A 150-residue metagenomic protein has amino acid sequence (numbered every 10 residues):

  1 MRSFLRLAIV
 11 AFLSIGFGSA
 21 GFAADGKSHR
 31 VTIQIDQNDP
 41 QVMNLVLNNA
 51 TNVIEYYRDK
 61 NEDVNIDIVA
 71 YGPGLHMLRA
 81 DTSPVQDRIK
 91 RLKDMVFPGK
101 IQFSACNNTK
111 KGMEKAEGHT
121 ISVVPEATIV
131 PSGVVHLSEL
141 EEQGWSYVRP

Functional and structural regions predicted by a protein language model:
M1, G21-F22: Polar low-complexity intrinsically disordered regions
M1-I9: Bacterial N-terminal signal peptides that target proteins for export
A8-G18: Bacterial N-terminal signal peptides
F22-P150: Secreted/extracellular ectodomain signature
